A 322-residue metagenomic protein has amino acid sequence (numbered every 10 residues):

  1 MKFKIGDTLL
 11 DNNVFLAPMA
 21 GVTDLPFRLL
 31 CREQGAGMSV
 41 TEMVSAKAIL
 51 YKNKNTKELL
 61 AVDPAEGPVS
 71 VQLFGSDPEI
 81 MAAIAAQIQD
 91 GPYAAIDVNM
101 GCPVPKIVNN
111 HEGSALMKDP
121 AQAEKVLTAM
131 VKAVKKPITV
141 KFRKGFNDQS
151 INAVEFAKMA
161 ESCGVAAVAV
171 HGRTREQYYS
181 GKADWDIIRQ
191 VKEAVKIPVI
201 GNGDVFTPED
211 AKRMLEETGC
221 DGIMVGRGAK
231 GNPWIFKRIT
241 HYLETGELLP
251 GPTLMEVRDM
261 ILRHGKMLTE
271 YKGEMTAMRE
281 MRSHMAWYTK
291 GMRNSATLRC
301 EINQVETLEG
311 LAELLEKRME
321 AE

Functional and structural regions predicted by a protein language model:
M1-K2, L10, V14, A20 (+7 more regions): Alpha/beta catalytic cores of nucleotide-metabolism and tRNA/nucleoside-modifying enzymes
K2-K4, M19-A94: Glycine-rich, positively charged N-terminal anion/phosphate-binding segment
F3-F15, I49-P68, C102, K106-N110 (+2 more regions): N-terminal small/glycine-rich loop or linker at the start of catalytic domains across soluble metabolic enzymes
V14-P18, S39-T41, V69-L73, I96 (+4 more regions): Hydrophobic faces of well-ordered beta-strands that scaffold small-molecule active sites in alpha/beta enzyme cores
M19, V44-A46, F74-S76, G101-P103 (+4 more regions): Active-site beta-loop-alpha junctions enriched in small/polar residues
A82-I96, M100-E112, A121-I197: Alpha/beta enzyme core
